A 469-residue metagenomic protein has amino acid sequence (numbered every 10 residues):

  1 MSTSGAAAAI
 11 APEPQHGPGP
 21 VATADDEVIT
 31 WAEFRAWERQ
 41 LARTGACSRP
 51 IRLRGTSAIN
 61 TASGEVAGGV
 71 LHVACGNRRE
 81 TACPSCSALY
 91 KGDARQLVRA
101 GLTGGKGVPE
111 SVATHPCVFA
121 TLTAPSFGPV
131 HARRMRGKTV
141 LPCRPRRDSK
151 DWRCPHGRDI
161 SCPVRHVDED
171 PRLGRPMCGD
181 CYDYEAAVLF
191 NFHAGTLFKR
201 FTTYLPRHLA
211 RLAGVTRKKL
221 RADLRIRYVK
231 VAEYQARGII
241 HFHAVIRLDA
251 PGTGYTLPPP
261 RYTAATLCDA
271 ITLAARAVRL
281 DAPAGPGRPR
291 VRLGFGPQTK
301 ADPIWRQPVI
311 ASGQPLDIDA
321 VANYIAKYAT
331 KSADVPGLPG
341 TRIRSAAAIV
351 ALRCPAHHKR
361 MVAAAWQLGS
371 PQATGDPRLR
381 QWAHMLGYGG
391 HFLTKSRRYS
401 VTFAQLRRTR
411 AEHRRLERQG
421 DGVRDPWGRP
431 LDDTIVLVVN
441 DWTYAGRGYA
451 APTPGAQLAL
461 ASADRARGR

Functional and structural regions predicted by a protein language model:
M1-K91, F295-R469: Long, low-complexity, charged/polar intrinsically disordered accessory regions
G68-H72, G105-E110, G214-A236: Catalytic micro-motifs at enzyme active sites that drive phosphoryl/nucleotidyl and oxygen chemistry
V70-C117, L122-D159: Long, contiguous juxta-domain segments that are non-catalytic but functionally important
C83, A120, L220-T253, I325: Histidine-centered divalent-metal-coordination microenvironment in nucleic-acid enzymes
L141-Y182, P286-R288: Low-complexity, serine/threonine/proline-enriched polar segments
N191-D223: A short, contiguous, amphipathic alpha-helix enriched in charged residues
G238-A244, V278-A311: Acidic/histidine-rich catalytic neighborhood
V245-G287: Helical (often loop-to-helix) elements that flank the catalytic cores of nucleotide-handling enzymes
